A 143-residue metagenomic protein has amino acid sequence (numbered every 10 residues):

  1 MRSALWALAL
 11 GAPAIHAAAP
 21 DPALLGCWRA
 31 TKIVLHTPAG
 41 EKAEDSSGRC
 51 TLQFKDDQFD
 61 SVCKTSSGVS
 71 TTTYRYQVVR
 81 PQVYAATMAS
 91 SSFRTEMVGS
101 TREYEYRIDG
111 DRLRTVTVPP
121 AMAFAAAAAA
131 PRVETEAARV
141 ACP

Functional and structural regions predicted by a protein language model:
M1-A4: Positively charged n-region of N-terminal signal peptides that target proteins for export
W6-A17: Hydrophobic h-region of N-terminal signal peptides that target proteins for export in Gram-negative bacteria
A18-L24: Cleaved targeting-peptide boundary
L24-G26, G48-C50, K55, T72 (+4 more regions): Residues that flank catalytic or metal-binding motifs in active/ligand-binding sites
L24-K64, S90-V98, A123-A129: Short, solvent-exposed loop/hinge segments that bridge or flank secondary-structure elements
I33-A39, D60-P119: Contiguous, well-ordered beta-strand patches that form the walls/edges of small beta-barrel/beta-sandwich domains
E105-P143: A charged, solvent-exposed segment within the mature domains of Sec-exported extracytoplasmic proteins
